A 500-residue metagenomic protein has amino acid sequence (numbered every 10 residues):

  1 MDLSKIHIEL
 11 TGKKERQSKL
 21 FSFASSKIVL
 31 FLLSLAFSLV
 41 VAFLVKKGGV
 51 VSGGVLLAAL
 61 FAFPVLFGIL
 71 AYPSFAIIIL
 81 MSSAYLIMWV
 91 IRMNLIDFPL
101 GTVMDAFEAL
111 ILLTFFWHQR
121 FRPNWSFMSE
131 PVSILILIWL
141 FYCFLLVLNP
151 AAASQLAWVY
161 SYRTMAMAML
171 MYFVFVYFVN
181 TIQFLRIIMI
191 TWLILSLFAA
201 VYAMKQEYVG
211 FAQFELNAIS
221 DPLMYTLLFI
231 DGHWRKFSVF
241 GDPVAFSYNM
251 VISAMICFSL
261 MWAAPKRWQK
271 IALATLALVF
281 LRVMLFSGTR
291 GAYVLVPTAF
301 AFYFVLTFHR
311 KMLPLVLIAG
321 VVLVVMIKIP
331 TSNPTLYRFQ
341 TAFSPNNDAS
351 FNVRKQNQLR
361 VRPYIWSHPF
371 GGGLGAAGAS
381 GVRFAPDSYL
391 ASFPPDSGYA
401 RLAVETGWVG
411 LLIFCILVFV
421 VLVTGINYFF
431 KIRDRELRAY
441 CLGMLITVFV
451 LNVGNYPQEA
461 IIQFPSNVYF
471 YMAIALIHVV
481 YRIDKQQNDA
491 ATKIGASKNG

Functional and structural regions predicted by a protein language model:
D2, F21-S25, K47, V201 (+4 more regions): A membrane-periplasm/extracellular boundary helix in multi-pass inner-membrane enzymes that assemble envelope glycans
D2-T11, A24-K27, L33-L39, A62-V65 (+7 more regions): Alpha-helical transmembrane segments of multi-pass inner-membrane proteins
A42, F300, I318, G443-G500: Transmembrane alpha-helices of multi-pass inner-membrane enzymes
A58-A71, E108-R120, S253-A264, V409-I432: Hydrophobic, aromatic-rich transmembrane alpha-helices and their immediate juxtamembrane boundary segments
P64-M169, L451, G500: N-terminal hydrophobic segments of proteins, predominantly signal-anchor/transmembrane helices of inner/organellar
S238, D242-V244, F280-V283, L390-I426 (+1 more regions): A conserved mid-to-late transmembrane alpha helix and its immediate loop/hinge that forms the functional core
R267-A272, F300-A301, V305, T406-N452: Hydrophobic transmembrane alpha-helices and their immediate junctions
T331, L336, Q340-T406, G425-I432: Long extracytoplasmic/lumenal interhelical loops at the membrane interface of multi-pass membrane proteins
